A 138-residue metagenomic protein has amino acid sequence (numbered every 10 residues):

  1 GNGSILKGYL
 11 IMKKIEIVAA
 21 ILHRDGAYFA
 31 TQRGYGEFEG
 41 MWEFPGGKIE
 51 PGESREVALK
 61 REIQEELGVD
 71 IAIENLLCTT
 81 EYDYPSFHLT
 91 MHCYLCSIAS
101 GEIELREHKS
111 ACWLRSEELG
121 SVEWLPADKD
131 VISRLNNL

Functional and structural regions predicted by a protein language model:
G1-L6: Extreme N-terminal basic, low-complexity initiation segments that serve as generic localization/processing leaders
G8, M12-Y28, K48: Conserved N-terminal beta-strand and adjoining loop/helix that marks the start of the Nudix/MutT-like hydrolase domain
E16-V18, G26, L89-H92, K109: Change "...and in nucleic-acid phosphodiester-cleaving endonucleases..." to "...and in nucleic-acid processing enzymes
R24-E65: Conserved Nudix-box catalytic region and its N-terminal flanking loop in Nudix hydrolases and closely related
R55, L59-I63, L76, Y94 (+1 more regions): Hydrophobic packing within well-folded, soluble alpha/beta domains
E66-I73: Short secondary-structure junctions
D70, T80-E102, C112: Active-site-adjacent beta-strand/loop module that shapes the phosphate/pyrophosphate-binding cleft
L95, E104-L135: NUDIX/MutT-family hydrolases
